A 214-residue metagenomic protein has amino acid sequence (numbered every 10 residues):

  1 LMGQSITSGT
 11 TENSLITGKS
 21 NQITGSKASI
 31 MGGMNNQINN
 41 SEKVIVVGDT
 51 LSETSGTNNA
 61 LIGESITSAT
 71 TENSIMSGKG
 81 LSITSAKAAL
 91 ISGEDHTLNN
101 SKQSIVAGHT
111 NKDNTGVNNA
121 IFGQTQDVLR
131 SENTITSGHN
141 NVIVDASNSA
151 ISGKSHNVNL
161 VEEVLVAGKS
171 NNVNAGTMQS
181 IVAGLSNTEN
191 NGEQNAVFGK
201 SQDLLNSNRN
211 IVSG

Functional and structural regions predicted by a protein language model:
L1-G214: Glycine- and small/polar-enriched repetitive beta-structure motifs of secreted/surface proteins
